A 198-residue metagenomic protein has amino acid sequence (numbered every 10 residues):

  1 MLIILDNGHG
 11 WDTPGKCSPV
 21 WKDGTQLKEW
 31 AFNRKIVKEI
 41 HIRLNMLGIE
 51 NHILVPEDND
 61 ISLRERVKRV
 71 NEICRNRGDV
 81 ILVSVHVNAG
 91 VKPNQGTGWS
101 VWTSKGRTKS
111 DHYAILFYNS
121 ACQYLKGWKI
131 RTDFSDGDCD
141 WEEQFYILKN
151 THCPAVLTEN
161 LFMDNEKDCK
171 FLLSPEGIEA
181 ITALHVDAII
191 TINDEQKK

Functional and structural regions predicted by a protein language model:
M1-Q26: Short glycine-rich His-centered loop
L2, W30-K198: Active-site-proximal helix/loop segments of hydrolytic enzymes
